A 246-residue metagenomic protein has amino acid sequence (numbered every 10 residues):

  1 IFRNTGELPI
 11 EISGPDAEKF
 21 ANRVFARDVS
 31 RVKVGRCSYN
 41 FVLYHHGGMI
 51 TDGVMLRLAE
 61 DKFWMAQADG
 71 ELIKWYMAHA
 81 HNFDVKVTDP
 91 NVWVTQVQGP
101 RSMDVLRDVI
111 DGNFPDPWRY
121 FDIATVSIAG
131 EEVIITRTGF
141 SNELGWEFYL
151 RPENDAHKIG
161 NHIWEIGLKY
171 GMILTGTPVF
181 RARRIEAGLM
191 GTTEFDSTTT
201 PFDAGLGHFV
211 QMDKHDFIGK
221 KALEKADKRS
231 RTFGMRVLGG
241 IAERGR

Functional and structural regions predicted by a protein language model:
I1, L56-R246: Conserved, structured C-terminal
I1-L43, G48: Acidic, proline/glycine-enriched N-terminal capping motif
I50-G53: Short beta-strand and beta-hairpin "edge-sheet" elements
